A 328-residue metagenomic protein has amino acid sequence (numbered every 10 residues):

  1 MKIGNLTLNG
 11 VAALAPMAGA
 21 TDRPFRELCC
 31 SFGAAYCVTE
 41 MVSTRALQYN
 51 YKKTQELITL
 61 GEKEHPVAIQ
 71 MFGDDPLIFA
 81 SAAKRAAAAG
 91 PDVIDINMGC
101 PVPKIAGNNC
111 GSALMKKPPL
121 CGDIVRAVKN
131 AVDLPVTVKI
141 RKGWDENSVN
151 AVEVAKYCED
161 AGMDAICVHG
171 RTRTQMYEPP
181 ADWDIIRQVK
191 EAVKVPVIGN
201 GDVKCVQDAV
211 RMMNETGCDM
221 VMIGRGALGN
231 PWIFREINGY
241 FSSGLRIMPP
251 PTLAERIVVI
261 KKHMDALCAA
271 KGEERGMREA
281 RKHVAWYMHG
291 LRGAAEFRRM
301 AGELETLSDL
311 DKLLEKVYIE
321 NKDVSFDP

Functional and structural regions predicted by a protein language model:
M1-A12, L47-V67, C100, K104-N108 (+2 more regions): N-terminal small/glycine-rich loop or linker at the start of catalytic domains across soluble metabolic enzymes
K2, M17-D92: Glycine-rich, positively charged N-terminal anion/phosphate-binding segment
L8, A12-A13, A18, R23-P24 (+6 more regions): Alpha/beta catalytic cores of nucleotide-metabolism and tRNA/nucleoside-modifying enzymes
A12-P16, C37-T39, V67-M71, I94 (+4 more regions): Hydrophobic faces of well-ordered beta-strands that scaffold small-molecule active sites in alpha/beta enzyme cores
M17-G19, V42-T44, F72-D74, G99-P101 (+4 more regions): Active-site beta-loop-alpha junctions enriched in small/polar residues
S31, A80-C110, P118-V195, V210 (+1 more regions): Alpha/beta enzyme core
M115: Aromatic- and acidic-residue-enriched carbohydrate-binding clefts of CAZyme catalytic domains
